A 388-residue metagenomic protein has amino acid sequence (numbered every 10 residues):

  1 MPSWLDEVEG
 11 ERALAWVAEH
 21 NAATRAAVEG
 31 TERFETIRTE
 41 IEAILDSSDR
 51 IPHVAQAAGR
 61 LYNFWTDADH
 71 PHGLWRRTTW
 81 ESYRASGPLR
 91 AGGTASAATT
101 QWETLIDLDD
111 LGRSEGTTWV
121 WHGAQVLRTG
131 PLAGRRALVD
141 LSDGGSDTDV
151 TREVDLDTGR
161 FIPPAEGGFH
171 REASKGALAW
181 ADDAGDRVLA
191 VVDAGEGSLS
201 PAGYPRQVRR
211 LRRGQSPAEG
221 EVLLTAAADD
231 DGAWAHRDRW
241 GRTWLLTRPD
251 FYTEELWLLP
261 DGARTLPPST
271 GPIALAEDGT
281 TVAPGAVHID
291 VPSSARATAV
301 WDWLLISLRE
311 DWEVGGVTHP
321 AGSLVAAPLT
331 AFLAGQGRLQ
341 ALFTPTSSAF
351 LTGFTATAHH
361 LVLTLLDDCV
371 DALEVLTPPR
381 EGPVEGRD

Functional and structural regions predicted by a protein language model:
P2-E32, I37-E42, S47-R60, F64-S82 (+2 more regions): Peripheral, non-catalytic segments that deliver or gate enzyme domains
S82-A98: Short mixed-charge
